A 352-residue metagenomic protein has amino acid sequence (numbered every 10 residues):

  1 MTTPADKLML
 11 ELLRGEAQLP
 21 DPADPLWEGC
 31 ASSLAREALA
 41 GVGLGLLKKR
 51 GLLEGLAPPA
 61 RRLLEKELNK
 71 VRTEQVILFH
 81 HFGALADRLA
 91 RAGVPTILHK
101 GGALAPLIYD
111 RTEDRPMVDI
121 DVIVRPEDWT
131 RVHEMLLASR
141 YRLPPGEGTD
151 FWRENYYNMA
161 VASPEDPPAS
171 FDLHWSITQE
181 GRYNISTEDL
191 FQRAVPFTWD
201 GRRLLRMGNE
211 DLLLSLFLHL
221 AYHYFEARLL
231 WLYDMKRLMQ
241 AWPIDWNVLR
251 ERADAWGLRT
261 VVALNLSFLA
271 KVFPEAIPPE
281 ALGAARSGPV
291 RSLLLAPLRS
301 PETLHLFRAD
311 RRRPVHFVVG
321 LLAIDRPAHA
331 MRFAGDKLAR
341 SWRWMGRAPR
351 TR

Functional and structural regions predicted by a protein language model:
M1-V118, V124-R352: Conserved NTP-donor binding/palm subdomain of two-metal-ion nucleotidyltransferases/polymerases, i.e., the charged
